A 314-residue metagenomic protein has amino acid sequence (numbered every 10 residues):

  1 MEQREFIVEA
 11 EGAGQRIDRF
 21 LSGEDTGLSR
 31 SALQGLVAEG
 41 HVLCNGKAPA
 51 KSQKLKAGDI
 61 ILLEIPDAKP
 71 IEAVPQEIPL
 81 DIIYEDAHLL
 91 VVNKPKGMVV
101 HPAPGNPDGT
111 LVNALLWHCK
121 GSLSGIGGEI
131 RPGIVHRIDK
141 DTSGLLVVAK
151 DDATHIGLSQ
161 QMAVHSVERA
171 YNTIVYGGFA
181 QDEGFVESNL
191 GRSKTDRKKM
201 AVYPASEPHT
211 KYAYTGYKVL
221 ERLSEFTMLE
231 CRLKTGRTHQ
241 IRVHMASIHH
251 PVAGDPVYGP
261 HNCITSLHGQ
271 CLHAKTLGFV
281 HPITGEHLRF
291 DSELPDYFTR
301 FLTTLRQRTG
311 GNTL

Functional and structural regions predicted by a protein language model:
M1-L314: RNA pseudouridine synthases
